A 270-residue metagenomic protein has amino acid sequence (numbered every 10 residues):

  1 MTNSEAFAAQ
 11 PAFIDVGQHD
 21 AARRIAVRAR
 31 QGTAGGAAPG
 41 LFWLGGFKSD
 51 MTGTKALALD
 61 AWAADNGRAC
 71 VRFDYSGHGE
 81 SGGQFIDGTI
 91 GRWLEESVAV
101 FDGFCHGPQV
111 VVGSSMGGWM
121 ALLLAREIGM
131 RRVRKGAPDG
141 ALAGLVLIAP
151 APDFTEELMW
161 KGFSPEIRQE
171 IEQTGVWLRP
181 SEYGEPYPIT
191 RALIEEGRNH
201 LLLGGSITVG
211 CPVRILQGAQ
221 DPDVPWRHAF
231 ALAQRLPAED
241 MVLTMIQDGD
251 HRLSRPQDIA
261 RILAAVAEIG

Functional and structural regions predicted by a protein language model:
M1-A34, R255: N-terminal cap/lid segment of alpha/beta-hydrolase-fold proteins
A8-F13, P138-I246, D250-G270: The alpha/beta-hydrolase serine catalytic core
A37-G46: Short beta-strand element of the alpha/beta-hydrolase
F47-D60, R227: The serine-hydrolase catalytic nucleophile loop
K48, Y75-E80, P152, D250: Alpha/beta-hydrolase active-site loop signature
A58-G82: Conserved alpha/beta-hydrolase
H78-F104: Catalytic nucleophile-loop/oxyanion-hole region of alpha/beta-hydrolase and closely related hydrolase-like folds
V100-E166: Primarily recognizes the serine-hydrolase "nucleophile elbow" in alpha/beta-hydrolase and SGNH/GDSL folds
